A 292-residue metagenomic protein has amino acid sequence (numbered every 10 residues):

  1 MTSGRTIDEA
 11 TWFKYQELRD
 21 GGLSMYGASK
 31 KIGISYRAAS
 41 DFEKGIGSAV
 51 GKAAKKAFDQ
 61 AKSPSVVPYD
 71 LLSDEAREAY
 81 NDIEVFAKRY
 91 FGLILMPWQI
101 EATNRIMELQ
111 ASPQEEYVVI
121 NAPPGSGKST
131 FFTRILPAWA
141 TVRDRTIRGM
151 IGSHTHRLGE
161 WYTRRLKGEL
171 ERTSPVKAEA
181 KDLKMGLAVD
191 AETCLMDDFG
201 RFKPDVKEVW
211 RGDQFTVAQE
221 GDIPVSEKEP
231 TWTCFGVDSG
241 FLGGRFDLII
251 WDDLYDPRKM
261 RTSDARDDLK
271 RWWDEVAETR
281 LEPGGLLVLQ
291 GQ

Functional and structural regions predicted by a protein language model:
R5-L23, P137-A138: Short, amphipathic alpha-helical "recognition" segments used to contact nucleic acids or chromatin
D8, R37-K62: Short, solvent-exposed alpha-helical "recognition" segments
G27-I32: Short alpha-helical "recognition helix" segments of helix-turn-helix
R37, K56-Y117: Pre-P-loop entry segment of helicase/translocase ATPase cores
E115-I135: Walker A/P-loop
T133-D144: Walker A/P-loop NTP-binding motif
G152-D238: Conserved nucleotide-state-sensing and coupling region of NTP-binding domains
R211-E275: Conserved RecA-like ASCE ATPase "motif II neighborhood" in helicase/translocase motors
